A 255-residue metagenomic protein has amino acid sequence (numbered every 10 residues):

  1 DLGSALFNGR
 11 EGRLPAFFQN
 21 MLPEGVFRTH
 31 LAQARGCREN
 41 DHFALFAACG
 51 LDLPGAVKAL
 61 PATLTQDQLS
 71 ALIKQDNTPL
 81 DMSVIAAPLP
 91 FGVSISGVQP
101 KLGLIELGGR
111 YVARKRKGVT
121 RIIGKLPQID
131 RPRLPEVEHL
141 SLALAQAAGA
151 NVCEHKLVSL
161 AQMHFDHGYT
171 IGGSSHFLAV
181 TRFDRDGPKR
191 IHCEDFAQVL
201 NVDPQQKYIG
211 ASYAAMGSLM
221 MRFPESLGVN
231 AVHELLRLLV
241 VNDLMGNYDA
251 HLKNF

Functional and structural regions predicted by a protein language model:
D1-F255: Phosphate/dinucleotide-binding and metal-coordinating scaffold of catalytic cores in nucleotide-dependent enzymes
